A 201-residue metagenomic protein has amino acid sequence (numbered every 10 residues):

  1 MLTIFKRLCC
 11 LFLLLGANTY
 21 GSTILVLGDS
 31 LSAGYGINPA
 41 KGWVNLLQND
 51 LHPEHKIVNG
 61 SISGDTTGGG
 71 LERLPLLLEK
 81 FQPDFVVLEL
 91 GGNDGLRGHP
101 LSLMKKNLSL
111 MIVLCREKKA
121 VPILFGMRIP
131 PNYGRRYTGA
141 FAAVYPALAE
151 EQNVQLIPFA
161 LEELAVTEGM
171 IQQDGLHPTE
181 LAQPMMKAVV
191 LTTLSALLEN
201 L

Functional and structural regions predicted by a protein language model:
M1-L2, D84: A detector of low-complexity, intrinsically disordered, Ser/Thr/Gly/Pro/Ala-rich segments
L2-T3, S22: Short N-terminal or domain-adjacent regulatory/targeting segments
T3-L11: Sec-dependent signal peptide recognition, specifically the positively charged N-region followed immediately by
F12-G16: Repetitive helical segments and hydrophobic/amphipathic motifs
N18-T66, L71-Q82: Serine-esterase "nucleophile elbow" of acetyl-processing enzymes
N49, L71-L201: Alpha-helical cap/lid subdomain in secreted, periplasmic, or secretory-pathway luminal O-acyl-processing enzymes
